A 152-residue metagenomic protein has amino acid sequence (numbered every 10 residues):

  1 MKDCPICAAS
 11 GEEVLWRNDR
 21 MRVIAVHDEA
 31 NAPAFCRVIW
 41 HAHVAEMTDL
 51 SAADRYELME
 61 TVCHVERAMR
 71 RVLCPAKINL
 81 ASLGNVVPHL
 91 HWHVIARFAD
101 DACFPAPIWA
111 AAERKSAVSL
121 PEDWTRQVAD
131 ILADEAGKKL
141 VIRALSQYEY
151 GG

Functional and structural regions predicted by a protein language model:
M1-G152: HIT superfamily nucleotide-processing domains
